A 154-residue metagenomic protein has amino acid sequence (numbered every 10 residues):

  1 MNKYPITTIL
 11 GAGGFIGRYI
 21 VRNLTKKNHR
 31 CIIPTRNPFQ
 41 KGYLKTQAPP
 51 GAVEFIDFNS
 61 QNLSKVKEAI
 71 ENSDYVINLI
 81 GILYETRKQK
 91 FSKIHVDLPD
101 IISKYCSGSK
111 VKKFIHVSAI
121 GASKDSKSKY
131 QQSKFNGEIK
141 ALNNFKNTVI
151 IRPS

Functional and structural regions predicted by a protein language model:
M1-P5, S109: Extreme N-terminus of proteins, especially the signal/transit-peptide cleavage junction and the first residues
Y4-H29, P34: N-terminal Rossmann NAD(P)H-binding glycine-rich loop of SDR-like oxidoreductase domains
I6, D74-Y75, K113: Structural motif
Y19-I20, Y43, R87-K88, D125-K127: Short glycine-/acidic-enriched loop or helix-start segments at secondary-structure transitions that form or flank
R30-I32, L83, I94-N144, T148-S154: Conserved Rossmann-fold NAD(P)-dependent oxidoreductase catalytic core, especially the SDR/UDP-sugar
P34-F39, N59-S60: N-terminal Rossmann-fold cofactor-binding loop
F39-A48: Glycine-rich phosphate-binding loop and adjoining beta1-alpha1-beta2 segment of Rossmann-like nucleotide-binding folds
A48-I101, Y105-G108, I120-K124: NAD(P)H-binding glycine-rich loop region in Rossmannoid oxidoreductase-like domains and their noncatalytic homologs
